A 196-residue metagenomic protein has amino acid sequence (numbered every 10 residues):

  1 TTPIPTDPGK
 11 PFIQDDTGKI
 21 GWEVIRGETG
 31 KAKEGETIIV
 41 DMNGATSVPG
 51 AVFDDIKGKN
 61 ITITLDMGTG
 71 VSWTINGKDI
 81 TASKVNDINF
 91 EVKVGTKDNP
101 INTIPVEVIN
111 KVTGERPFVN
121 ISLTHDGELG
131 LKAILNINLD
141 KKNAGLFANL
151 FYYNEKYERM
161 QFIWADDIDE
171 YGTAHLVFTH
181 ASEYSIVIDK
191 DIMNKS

Functional and structural regions predicted by a protein language model:
T1-F12, G27, K111-F118, S122-S196: Proteolytic cleavage junctions
T17-E155: Proteolytic processing hotspots in large secreted/extracellular or virion-associated proteins and select intracellular
